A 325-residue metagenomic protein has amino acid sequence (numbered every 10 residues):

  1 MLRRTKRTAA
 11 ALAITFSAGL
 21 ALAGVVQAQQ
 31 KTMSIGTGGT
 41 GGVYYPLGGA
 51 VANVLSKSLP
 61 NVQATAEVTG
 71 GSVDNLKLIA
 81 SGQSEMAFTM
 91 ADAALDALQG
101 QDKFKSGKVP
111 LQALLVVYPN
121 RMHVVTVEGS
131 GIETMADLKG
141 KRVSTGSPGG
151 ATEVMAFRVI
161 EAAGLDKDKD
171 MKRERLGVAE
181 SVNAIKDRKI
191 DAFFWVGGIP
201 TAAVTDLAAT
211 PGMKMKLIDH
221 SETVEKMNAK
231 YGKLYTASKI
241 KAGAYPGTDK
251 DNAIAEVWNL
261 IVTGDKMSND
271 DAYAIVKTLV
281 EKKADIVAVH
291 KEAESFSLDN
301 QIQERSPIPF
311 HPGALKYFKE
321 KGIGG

Functional and structural regions predicted by a protein language model:
M1-I14: Bacterial N-terminal signal peptides that target proteins for export
L20-A28: Sec/Tat signal peptide C-region and signal peptidase I cleavage site
Q29, M33, F104-Q112, Y118 (+4 more regions): Hinge/capping helix and adjacent helix->loop/strand transition within the periplasmic-binding protein
Q29-S147, L217: Short, glycine-/small- and polar/acidic-enriched structural segments that line small-molecule recognition paths
V51-N61, D102, E153-M171, K186-K189 (+2 more regions): Ligand-binding cleft/hinge of the Venus flytrap
A66-K77, D166-K186, I199-A202: Short helix-initiation/N-cap motifs at beta->coil->alpha
A80, F88-F104, F157, E161-G164 (+3 more regions): A ligand-binding cleft/hinge motif common to bilobed small-molecule-binding domains
A209, K214-A274, P309-F310, Y317 (+1 more regions): C-terminal lobe and pocket-closing loops of periplasmic/extracytoplasmic Venus-flytrap solute-binding proteins
